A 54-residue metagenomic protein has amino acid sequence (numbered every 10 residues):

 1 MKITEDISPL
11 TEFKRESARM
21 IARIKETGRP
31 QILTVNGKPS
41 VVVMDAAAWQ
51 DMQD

Functional and structural regions predicted by a protein language model:
M1-I24, T34: Bateman/CBS regulatory modules and CBS-like beta-alpha motifs in cytosolic regions of diverse proteins
I24-K25, Q53: Hydrophobic residues in alpha-helical segments
T27-R29: Short loop/turn microsegments at loop-to-beta-strand junctions
I32-D54: Short, charge-rich, low-complexity interaction segments located in flexible loops at or near secondary-structure
